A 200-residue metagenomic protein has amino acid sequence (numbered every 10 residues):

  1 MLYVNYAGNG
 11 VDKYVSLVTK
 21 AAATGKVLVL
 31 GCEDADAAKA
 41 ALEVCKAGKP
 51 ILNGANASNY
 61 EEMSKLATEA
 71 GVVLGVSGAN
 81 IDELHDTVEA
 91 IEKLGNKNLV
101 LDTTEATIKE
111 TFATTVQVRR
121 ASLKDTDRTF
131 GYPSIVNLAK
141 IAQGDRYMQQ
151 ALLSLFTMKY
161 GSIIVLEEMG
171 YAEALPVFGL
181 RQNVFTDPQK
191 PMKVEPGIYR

Functional and structural regions predicted by a protein language model:
M1-D86: Active-site beta->alpha loop and helix N-cap motifs at the rims of alpha/beta catalytic domains
S58-R200: Catalytic alpha/beta core domains of metabolic enzymes, predominantly
